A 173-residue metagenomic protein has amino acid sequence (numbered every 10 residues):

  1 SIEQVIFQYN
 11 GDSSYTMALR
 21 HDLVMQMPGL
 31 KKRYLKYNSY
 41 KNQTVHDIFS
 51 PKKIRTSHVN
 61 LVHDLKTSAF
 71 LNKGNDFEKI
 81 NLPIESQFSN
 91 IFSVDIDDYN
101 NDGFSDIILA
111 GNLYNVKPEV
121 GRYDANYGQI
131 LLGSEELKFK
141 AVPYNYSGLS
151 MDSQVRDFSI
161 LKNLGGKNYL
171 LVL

Functional and structural regions predicted by a protein language model:
S1-L173: Beta-propeller-forming repeat regions
